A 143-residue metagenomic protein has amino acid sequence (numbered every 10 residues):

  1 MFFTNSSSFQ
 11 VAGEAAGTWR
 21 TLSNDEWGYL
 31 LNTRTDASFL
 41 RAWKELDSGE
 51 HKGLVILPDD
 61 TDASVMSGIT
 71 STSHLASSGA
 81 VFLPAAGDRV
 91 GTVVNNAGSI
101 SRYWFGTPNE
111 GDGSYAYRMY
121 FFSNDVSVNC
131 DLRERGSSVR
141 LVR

Functional and structural regions predicted by a protein language model:
M1-R143: Conserved positions within compact, well-structured domain cores
